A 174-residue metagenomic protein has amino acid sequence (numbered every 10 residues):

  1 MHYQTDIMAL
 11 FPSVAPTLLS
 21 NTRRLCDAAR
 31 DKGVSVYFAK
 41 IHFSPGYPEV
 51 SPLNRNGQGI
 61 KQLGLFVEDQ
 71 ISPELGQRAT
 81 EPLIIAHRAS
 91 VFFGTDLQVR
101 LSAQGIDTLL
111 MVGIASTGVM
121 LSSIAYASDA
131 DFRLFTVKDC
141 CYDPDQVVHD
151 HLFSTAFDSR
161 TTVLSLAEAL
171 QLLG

Functional and structural regions predicted by a protein language model:
M1-Y3, I41, I114, C140: Active-site metal-binding loops of divalent metal-dependent hydrolases
Q4-A9: Short acidic, Gly/Ser-rich segments with clustered Asp/Glu that frequently serve as metal-coordination loops in enzyme
L10, E49-L53, A127: Surface-exposed, active-site-proximal loop segments in enzymatic domains
L10-R30: …and closely analogous acidic/polar surface helices at protein-protein or active-site interfaces in A-domain-like
S13, S51, H149-D150: Single-residue recognition of alpha-helix boundary sites
R24-K32, R55-G174: Active-site-adjacent betaalpha module
A29-P48: Von Willebrand factor
S44-Q58: Acidic, proline/glycine-rich short linear motifs
